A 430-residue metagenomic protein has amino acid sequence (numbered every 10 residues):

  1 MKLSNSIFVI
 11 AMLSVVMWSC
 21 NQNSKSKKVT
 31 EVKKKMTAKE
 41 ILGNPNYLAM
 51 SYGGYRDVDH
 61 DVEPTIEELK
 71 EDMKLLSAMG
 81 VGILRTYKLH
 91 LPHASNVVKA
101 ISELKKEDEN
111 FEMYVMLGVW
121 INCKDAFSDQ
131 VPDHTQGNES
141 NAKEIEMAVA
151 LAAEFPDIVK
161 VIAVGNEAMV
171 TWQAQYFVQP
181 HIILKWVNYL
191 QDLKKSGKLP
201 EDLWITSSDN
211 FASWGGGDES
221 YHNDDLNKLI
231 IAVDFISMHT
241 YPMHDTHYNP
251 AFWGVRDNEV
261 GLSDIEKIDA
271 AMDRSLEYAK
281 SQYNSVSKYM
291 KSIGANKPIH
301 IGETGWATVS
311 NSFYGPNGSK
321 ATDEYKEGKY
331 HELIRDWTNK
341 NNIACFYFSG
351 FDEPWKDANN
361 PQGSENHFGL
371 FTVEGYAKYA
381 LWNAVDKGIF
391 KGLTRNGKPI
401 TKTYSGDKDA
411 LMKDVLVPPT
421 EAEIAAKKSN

Functional and structural regions predicted by a protein language model:
M17-S19: C-terminal motif of bacterial Sec signal peptides marking the signal peptidase cleavage site
N21-K27: Bacterial lipoprotein signal-peptidase II cleavage site
V29-K39, S312-L333, W337-N430: Aromatic-rich peripheral "rim/lid" segments of glycoside hydrolase catalytic domains that contact and position glycan
L42-G118, F127, N141, I145: N-terminal carbohydrate-binding/catalytic regions of secreted carbohydrate-active enzymes
D61-P64, R85-V97, C123-D125, N138-N141 (+4 more regions): Acidic-and-aromatic substrate-binding clefts and catalytic sites of carbohydrate-active enzymes
L84, I162, I236, I301-E303 (+1 more regions): Conserved, mostly hydrophobic/aromatic
L89, N96-L203: Substrate-binding cleft of extracellular glycoside hydrolase catalytic domains
M169-I301, A307-N311: Noncatalytic carbohydrate-binding groove/subsite architecture in carbohydrate-active enzymes
